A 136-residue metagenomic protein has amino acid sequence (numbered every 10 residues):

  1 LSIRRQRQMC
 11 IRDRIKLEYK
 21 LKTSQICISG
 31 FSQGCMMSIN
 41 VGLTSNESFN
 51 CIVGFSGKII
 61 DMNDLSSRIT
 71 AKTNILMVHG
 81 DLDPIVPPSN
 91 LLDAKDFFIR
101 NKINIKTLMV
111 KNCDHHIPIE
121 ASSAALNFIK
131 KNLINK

Functional and structural regions predicted by a protein language model:
L1-I11: Single conserved hydrophobic/aromatic residue that forms the stacking wall/gate of nucleotide- or nucleobase-binding
K20-G30: Alpha/beta-hydrolase fold nucleophile elbow
T23, T70-I75, N101-N104: Short, proline-enriched alpha-helix->beta-strand connector loops that line the catalytic pocket of alpha/beta-hydrolase
S29-G34, S38: Gly/Ala-rich beta-loop-alpha elbow adjacent to hydrolase catalytic centers
N40-T44: Active-site signature of alpha/beta-hydrolase-fold catalytic machinery across serine- and Asp/Cys-nucleophile hydrolases
E47-I59: A conserved short beta-strand
L76-H79, D83: Short beta-strand/loop motif that positions the catalytic acidic residue of the alpha/beta-hydrolase fold
L92-K136: C-terminal catalytic histidine-bearing segment of alpha/beta-hydrolase fold enzymes
